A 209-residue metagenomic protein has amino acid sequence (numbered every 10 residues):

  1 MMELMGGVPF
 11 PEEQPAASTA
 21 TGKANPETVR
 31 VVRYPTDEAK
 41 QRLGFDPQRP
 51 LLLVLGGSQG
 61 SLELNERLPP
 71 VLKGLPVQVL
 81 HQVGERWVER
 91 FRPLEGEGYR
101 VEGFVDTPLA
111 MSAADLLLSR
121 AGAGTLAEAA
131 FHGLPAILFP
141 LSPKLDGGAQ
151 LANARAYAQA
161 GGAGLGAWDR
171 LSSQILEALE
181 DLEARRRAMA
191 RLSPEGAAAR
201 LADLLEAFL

Functional and structural regions predicted by a protein language model:
M1-D37: Active-site-proximal region of nucleotide-activated glycan assembly enzymes, centered on histidine/acidic-rich loops
M5-F10, T36-L116, L151-A154, G166-D169: Donor-nucleotide binding loops and adjacent catalytic segments primarily of GT-B fold Leloir glycosyltransferases
P108, L126-H132, R155: Short alpha-helical segment that forms part of, or immediately flanks, the ligand-binding pocket in carbohydrate-active
S112-D115, E128-F139: Conserved donor-binding/catalytic loop of nucleotide-activated donor transferases
S119, P135-G147: Short hydrophobic beta-strand element within catalytic cores of glycosyltransferases and related nucleotide-activated
P143-Q174: Change "using UDP/GDP/dTDP sugars" to "using nucleotide sugars
E177-E180, P194-L209: C-terminal alpha-helical cap of glycosyltransferases
E183-E195: A short, well-ordered alpha-helix in the C-terminal region of glycosyltransferases
